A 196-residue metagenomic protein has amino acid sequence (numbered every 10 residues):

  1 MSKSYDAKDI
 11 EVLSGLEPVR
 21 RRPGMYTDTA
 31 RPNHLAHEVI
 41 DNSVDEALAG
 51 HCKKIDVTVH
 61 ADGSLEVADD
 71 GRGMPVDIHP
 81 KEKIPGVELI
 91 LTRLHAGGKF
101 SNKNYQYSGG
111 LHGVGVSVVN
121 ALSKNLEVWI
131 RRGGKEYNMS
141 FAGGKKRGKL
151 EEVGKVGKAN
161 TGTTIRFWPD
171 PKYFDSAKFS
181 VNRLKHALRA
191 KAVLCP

Functional and structural regions predicted by a protein language model:
M1-I40, E88-L91: Bergerat-fold GHKL ATPase/HATPase_c domain
S2-K8, G63-G86, G97-P196: GHKL-type ATPase core
P18-R21, M25, D45, A49 (+1 more regions): Conserved helix-loop functional segments at active or binding sites
A30-I55, G115-L122: Conserved ATP-binding N-box helix of the HATPase_c
H34, H51-T58, Y105, G133-G134 (+1 more regions): Residue-level detector of alpha-helical recognition elements and their boundaries
L35-H37, L48, D56-T58, L65-A68 (+2 more regions): Short, conserved beta-strand segments within well-ordered enzyme catalytic domains that often line or immediately flank
V44, A49-K54, T58-D62, A190-P196: Acyl-group handoff/entry surfaces in thioester-processing enzymes
